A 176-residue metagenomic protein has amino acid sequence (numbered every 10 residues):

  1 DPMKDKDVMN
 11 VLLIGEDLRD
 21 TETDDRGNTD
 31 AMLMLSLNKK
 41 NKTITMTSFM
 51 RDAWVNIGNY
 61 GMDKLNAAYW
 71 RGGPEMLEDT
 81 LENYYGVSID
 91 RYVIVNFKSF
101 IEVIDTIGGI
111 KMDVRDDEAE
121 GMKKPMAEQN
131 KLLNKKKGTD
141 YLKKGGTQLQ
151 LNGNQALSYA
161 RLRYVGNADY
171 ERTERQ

Functional and structural regions predicted by a protein language model:
D1-Q176: Non-catalytic, solvent-exposed segments at the cell envelope interface
